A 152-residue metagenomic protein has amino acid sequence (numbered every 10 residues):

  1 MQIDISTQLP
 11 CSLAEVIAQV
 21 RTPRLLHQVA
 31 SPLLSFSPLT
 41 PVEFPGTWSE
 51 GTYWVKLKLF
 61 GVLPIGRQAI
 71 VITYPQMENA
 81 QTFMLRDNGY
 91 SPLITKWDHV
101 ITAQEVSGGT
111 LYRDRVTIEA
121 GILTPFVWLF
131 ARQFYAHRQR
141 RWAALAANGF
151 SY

Functional and structural regions predicted by a protein language model:
M1-S49: Hydrophobic ligand-binding cavity/cleft-lining segments
Q2-D4, I65-V71, T95-V100: Short, surface-exposed coil-to-beta transition loops
Q8-S12, K56-F60, Q104-V106, T117-E119: Solvent-exposed residues in well-ordered beta-strands and their adjoining turns, especially edge/terminal strands
V16-V20, L26, L85, A103 (+2 more regions): Hydrophobic pocket/interface hotspot
P38-N88: Glycine-rich portal/gate segments that line the openings of hydrophobic small-molecule binding cavities
T82-R132: Beta-strand/loop substructures that line and gate deep hydrophobic ligand-binding cavities in soluble
Q133-R141: A non-catalytic, amphipathic alpha-helix used as a structural packing/dimerization or gating element in enzyme scaffolds
R140-Y152: Charged phosphate-binding loop/patch that engages nucleotide di/tri-phosphates or the phosphate backbone of nucleic
